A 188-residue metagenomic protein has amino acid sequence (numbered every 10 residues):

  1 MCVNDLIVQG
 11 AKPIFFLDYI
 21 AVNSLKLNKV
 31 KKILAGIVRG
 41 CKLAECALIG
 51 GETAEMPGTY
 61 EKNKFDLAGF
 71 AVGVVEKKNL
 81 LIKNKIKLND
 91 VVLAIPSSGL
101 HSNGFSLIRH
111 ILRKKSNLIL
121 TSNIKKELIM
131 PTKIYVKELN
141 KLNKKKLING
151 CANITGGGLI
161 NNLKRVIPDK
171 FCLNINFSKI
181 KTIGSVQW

Functional and structural regions predicted by a protein language model:
M1-V8: Active-site cofactor/substrate anionic-group-binding motifs, chiefly glycine- and Lys/Arg-rich phosphate-binding loops
K12-S106: Glycine-rich anion-binding loops of enzyme active sites
K29-A44, Y60-F65, N117-I129, K133-W188: Glycine-/charge-enriched secondary-structure boundary and capping motifs
F105-S116: Short, compositionally biased
